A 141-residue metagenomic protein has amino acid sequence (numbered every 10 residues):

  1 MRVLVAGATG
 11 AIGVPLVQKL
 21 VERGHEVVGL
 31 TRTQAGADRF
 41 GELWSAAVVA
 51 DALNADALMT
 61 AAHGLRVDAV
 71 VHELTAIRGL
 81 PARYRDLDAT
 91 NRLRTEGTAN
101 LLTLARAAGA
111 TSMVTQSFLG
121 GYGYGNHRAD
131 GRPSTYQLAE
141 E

Functional and structural regions predicted by a protein language model:
V3-E26: N-terminal Rossmann NAD(P)H-binding glycine-rich loop of SDR-like oxidoreductase domains
A6, L30, V70-A76, M113-L119: SDR active-site strand-loop-helix element
G10-I12, Q34, R78, G120: Short, glycine/serine-rich, charged loops/turns that create anion-binding and catalytic segments at active sites
H25-Q34: Conserved glycine-rich Rossmann-like NAD(P)H-binding loop of the short-chain dehydrogenase/reductase
G36-E96: NAD(P)H-binding glycine-rich loop region in Rossmannoid oxidoreductase-like domains and their noncatalytic homologs
A82-E141: Conserved Rossmann-fold NAD(P)-dependent oxidoreductase catalytic core, especially the SDR/UDP-sugar
